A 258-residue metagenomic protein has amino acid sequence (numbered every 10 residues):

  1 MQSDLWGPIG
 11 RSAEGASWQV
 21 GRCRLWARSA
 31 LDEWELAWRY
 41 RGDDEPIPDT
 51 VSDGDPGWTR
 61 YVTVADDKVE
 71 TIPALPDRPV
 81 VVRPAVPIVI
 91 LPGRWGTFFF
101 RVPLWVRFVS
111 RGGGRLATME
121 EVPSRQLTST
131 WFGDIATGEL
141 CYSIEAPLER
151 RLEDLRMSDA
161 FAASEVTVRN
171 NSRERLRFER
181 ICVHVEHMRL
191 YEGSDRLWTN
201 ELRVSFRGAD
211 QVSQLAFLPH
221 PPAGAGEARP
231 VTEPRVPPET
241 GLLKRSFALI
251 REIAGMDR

Functional and structural regions predicted by a protein language model:
M1-R258: Interface-prone segments of viral and bacterial extracellular assemblies
